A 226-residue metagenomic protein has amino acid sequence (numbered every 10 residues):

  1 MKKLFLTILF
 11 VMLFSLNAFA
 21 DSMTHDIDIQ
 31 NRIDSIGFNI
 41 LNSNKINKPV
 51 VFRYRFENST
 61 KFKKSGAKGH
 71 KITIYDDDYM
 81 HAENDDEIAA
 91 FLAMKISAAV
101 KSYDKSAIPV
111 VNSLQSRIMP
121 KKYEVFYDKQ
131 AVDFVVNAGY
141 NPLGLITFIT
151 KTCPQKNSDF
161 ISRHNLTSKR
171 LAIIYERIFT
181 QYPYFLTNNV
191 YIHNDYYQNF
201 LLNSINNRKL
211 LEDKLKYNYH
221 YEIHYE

Functional and structural regions predicted by a protein language model:
L4-L16: Sec-dependent N-terminal signal peptides
A20-M23, H70-D76, P109-Q115: Acidic/histidine-rich, surface-exposed loop or edge segments in extracytoplasmic proteins
D21-S35, N42-K64, K71, Y79-H81 (+4 more regions): C-terminal capping/extension segments of zinc metalloprotease domains
G69-H70, E87, K105-S106: Short, glycine/charged-enriched secondary-structure capping and boundary segments
I74, D86-E87, K95: Membrane-embedded segments
A90-S106: Active-site recognition of the HExxH zinc-binding catalytic motif
S102-E124: Post-HEXXH active-site segment of zinc metalloproteases
